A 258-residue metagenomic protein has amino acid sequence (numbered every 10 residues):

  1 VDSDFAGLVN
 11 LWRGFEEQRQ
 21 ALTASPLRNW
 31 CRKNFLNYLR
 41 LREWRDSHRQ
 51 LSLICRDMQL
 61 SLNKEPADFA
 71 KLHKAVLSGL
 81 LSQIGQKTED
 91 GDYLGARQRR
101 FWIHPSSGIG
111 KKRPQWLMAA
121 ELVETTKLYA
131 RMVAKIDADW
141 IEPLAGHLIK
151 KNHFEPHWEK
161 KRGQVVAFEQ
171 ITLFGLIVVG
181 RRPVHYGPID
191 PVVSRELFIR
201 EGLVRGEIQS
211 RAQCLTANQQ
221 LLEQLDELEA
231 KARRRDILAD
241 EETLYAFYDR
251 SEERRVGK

Functional and structural regions predicted by a protein language model:
V1-V165, V192, E196, N218-S251: Second RecA-like catalytic domain
E155-Q220, D226: GHKL/Bergerat-fold ATPase module
E253-K258: Conserved small/polar residues in nucleotide/adenosyl-binding loops
